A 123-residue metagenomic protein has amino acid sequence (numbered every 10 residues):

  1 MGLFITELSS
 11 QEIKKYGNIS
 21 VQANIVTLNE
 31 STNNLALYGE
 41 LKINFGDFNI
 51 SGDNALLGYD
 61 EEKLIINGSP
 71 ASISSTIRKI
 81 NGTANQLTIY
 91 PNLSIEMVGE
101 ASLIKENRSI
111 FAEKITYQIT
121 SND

Functional and structural regions predicted by a protein language model:
M1-L3: Bacterial N-terminal signal peptides
L8-D123: N-terminal amphipathic/hydrophobic interface segments
